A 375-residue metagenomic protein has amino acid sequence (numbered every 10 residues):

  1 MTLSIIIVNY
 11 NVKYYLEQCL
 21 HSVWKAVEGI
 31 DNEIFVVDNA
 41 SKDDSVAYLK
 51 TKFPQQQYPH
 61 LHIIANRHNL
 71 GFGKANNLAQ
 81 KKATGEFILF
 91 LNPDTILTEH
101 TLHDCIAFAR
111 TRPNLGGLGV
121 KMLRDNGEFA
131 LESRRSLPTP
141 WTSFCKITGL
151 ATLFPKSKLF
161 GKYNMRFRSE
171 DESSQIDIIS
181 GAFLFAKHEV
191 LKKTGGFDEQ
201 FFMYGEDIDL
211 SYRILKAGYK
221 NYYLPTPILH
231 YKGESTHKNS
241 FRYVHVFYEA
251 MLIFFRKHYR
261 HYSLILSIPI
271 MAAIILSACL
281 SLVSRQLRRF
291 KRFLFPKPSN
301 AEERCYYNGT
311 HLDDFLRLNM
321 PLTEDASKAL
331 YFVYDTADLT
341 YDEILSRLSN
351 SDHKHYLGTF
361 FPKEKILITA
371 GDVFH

Functional and structural regions predicted by a protein language model:
I7, V12-V27, N32, F315-M320: Short, well-formed alpha-helical segments that are part of the catalytic scaffolds of diverse glycosyltransferases
S22, D38-A47, H68: A conserved acidic beta->alpha catalytic loop
I63-A83, D104: Glycine-rich, basic loop-to-helix element that forms the pyrophosphate-binding segment of sugar-nucleotide handling
I88: Short aromatic/hydrophobic "clamp" motif used to bind/position activated sugar donors
I96-E132: Conserved donor NDP-sugar-binding/catalytic core segment of glycosyltransferases
L137-I176: Short, flexible, basic/aromatic active-site loop/helix in glycosyltransferases
S169-E172, D177-P227, S346-L348: A short, conserved alpha-helix in the catalytic core of glycosyltransferases
Y212-R288: Active-site-adjacent helix/loop segment of glycosyltransferases that harbors family-specific signature motifs
